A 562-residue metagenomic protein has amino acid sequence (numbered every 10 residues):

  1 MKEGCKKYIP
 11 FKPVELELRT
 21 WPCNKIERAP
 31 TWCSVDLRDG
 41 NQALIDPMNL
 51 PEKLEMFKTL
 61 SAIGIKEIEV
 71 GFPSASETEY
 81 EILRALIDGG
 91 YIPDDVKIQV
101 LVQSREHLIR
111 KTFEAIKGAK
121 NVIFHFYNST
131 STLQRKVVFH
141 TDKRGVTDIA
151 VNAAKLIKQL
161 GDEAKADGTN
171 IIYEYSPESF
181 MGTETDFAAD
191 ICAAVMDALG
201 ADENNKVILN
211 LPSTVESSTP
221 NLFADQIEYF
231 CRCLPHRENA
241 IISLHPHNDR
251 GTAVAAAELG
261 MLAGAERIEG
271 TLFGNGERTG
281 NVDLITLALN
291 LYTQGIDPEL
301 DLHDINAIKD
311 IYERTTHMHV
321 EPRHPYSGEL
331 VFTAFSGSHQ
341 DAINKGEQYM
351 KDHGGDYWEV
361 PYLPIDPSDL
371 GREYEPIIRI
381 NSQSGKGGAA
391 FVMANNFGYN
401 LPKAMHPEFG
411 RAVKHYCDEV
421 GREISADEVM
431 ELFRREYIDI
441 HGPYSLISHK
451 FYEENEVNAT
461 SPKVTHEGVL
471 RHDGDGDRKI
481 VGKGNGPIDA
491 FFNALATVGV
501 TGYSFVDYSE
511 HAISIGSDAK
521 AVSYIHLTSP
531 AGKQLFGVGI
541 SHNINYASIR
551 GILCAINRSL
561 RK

Functional and structural regions predicted by a protein language model:
M1-D36, G295-D475, K479-V481, S517-K520: A mid-to-C-terminal "edge-of-domain" accessory segment
M1-L108, R372, I377-I380, S384 (+1 more regions): N-terminal capping/small domains of soluble enzymes
E3, Y8, W32, M48-E67 (+4 more regions): Alpha/beta enzyme core
D39, A43, P73-E77, S131-L133 (+5 more regions): Short, small-residue-enriched loops and turns at beta-alpha junctions that line or gate enzyme active sites
Q134, L211-S213, I241, E269-E277 (+5 more regions): Short beta-alpha connecting loops at secondary-structure transitions that line or flank enzyme active sites
V215-D352: Catalytic alpha/beta core domains of metabolic enzymes, predominantly
V464-L470, I513-F536: Positively charged, aromatic-enriched nucleic acid-contacting surfaces
K533-F536, I540-K562: Mixed-charge, glycine-accented linear interaction segment located at domain edges/termini
